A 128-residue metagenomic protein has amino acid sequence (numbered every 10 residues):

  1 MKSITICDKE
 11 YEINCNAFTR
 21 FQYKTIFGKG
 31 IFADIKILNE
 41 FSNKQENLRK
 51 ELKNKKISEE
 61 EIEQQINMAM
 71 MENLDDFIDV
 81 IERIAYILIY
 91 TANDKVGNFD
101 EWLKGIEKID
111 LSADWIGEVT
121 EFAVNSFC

Functional and structural regions predicted by a protein language model:
M1-S3: Short acidic, Pro/Gly- and aromatic-enriched capping/linker segments at domain boundaries
I6-D8: Structural motif
Y11-I13: Short, isolated positions in well-ordered beta-strands
F18-C128: Short, surface-exposed, charged amphipathic helix/loop patches that serve as local interaction elements
